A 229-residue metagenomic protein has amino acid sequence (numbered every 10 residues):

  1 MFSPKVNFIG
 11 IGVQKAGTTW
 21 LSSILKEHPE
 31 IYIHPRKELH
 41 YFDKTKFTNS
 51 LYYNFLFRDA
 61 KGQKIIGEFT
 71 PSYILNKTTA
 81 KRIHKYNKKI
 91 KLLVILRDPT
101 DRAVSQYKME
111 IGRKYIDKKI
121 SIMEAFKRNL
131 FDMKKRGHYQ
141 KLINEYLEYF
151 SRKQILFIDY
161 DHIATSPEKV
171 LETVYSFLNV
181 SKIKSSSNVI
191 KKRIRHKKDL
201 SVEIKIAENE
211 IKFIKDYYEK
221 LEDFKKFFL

Functional and structural regions predicted by a protein language model:
M1-I74, Y86, I90, T100 (+3 more regions): PAPS-dependent sulfotransferase catalytic core
G17-T18, G67, I83, D98 (+5 more regions): Generic structural signal for small/hydrophobic residues in well-ordered secondary structure, especially within
E30, K91, I183, E219-K226: Generic structural signal for secondary-structure transition and capping sites
R36, N144-E219, L229: The conserved 3'-phosphoadenosine-5'-phosphosulfate
F47-Y52, S72-T79, K134-L142, S166 (+2 more regions): Soluble or luminal CAZymes and related metallo-dependent hydrolases
F57, Y107, Y218, K225-L229: Hydrophobic residues within well-ordered, non-membrane alpha-helices that form the packing/core of soluble catalytic
T70-P71, I122-K135, K197-K212: Surface-exposed cleft-lining segments at the edges of enzyme active sites
T78-K81, K89-V94, D101-T173, F177: PAPS-dependent sulfotransferase catalytic domain
